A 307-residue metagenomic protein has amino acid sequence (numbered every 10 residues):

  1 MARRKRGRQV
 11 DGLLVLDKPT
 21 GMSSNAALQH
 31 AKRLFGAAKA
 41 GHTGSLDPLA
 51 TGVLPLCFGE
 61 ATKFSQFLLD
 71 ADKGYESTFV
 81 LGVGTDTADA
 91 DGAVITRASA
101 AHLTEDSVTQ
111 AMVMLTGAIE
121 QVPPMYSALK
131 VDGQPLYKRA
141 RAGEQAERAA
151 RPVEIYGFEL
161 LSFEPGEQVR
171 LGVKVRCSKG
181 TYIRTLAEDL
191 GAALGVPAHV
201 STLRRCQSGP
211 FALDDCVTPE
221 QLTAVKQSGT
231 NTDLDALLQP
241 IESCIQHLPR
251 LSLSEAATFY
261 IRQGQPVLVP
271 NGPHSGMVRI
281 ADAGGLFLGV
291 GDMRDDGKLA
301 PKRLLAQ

Functional and structural regions predicted by a protein language model:
M1-H42, L46, A50, A71 (+3 more regions): Accessory RNA 3′-end/elbow-binding domains used by RNA modification enzymes
G21, G59-K63, G84: Short, charged/polar surface micro-motifs in flexible loops or helix N-caps
R33-G36, P55-F58, Q145-G180, R184-G195: The conserved catalytic core of RNA pseudouridine synthases
K39-L69, K138: Glycine/acidic-rich beta-strand-loop module
L56, S77, G133, L186 (+2 more regions): Residue-level signal for inorganic ion chemistry
Q66-L81, A146-L160: Structural signature of FAD isoalloxazine-binding scaffolds in flavoprotein oxidoreductases
F67-E120: Acidic, low-complexity central loop/insert segments
S127, V131-A150, I155-Y156: Extended alpha-helical targeting/anchoring segments, especially N-terminal organellar/secretory targeting helices
